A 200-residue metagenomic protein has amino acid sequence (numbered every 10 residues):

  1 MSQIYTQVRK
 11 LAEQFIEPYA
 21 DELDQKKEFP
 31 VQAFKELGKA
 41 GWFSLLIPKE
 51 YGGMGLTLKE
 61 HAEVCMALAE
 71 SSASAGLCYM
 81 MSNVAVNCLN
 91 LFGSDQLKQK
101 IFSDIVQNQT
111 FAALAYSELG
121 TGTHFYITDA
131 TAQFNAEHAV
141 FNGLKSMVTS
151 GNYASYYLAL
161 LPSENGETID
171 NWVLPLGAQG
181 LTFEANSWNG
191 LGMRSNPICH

Functional and structural regions predicted by a protein language model:
M1-Q3: Intrinsic disorder at enzyme termini
K10-D21: N-terminal capping segment at the start of a domain
Q25-K39, F43-T149, E167: Glycine-rich flavin
D129, D170-N171, H200: Well-ordered beta-strand positions in beta-sheet-rich domains
H138, L144-E184: A short core secondary-structure module
Q179-H200: Flexible, small-/acidic-enriched active-site or ligand-binding loops
